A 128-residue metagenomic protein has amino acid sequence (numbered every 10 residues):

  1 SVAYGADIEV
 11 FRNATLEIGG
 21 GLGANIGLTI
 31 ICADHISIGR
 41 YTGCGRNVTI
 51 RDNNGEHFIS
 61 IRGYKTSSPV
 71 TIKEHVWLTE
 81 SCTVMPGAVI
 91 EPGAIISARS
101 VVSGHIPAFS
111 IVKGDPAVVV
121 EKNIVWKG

Functional and structural regions predicted by a protein language model:
S1-V89, D115-P116, E121-G128: Flexible, glycine/small-residue-enriched loop-and-beta-strand segment within the central core of proteins
G43, A94-I95: Short alpha-helix at the nucleotide-sugar/activated-sugar donor binding site of glycosyltransferases and closely
K73, I95-V101: A generic "structured core" feature
H75, G93, S110: Catalytic-loop signature of eukaryotic-like protein kinases
M85, S97, I111-K113: Conserved active-site loop/cleft motifs that coordinate metal ions or position small ligands
P107-A108, G114-P116: Acidic, glycine-centered active-site loop in nucleotide-sugar glycosyltransferases
